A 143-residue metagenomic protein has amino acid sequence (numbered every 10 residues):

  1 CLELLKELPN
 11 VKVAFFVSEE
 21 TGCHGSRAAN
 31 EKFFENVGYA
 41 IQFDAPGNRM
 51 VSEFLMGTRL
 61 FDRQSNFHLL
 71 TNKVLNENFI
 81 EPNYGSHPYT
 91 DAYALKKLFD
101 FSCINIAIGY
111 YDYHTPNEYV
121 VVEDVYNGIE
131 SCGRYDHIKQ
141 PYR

Functional and structural regions predicted by a protein language model:
L2-R63, Y84, A92: Acidic/histidine-rich catalytic neighborhood of metal-dependent amide-processing enzymes
E3-K6, D112-R143: His/Asp/Glu-rich mid-to-C-terminal helical/loop segments that flank catalytic regions of hydrolases
E7, K32-E35, E77, L98 (+1 more regions): Alpha-helix C-cap/termination motif
G22-G25, F33, N66-L70, D91 (+2 more regions): General structural feature for long, well-ordered alpha-helical segments within catalytic domains of soluble enzymes
N66-V74, I80-N83: A conserved mid-domain beta-alpha-beta active-site/ligand-binding segment of alpha/beta enzyme cores
F79-G85, Q140-R143: Flexible, glycine/charged-enriched surface loops at secondary-structure junctions
N83-G128: Zn-dependent metallopeptidase/amidohydrolase metal-coordination segment
